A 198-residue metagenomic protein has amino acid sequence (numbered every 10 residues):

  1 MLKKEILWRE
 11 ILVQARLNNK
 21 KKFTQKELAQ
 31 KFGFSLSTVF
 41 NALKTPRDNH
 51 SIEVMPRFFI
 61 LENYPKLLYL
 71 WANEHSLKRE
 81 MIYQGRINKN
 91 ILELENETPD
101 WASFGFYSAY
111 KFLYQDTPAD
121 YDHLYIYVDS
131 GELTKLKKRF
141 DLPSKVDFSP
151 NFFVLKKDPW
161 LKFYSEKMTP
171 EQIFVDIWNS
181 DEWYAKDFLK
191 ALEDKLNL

Functional and structural regions predicted by a protein language model:
M1-E5, T24, R57-L77: Short, cationic-aromatic polyanion-contact patches
M1-K21: Short helix->loop/beta-hairpin flanking segments within DNA-binding domains
A15-N18, L43, N49-H50: Short, basic/aromatic recognition patches that contact phosphate-bearing ligands
T24, F34-A42: Short coil turns linking two alpha-helices in DNA-binding domains
K26-Q30: Alpha-helical residues within the helix-turn-helix
R47-R57: A short, conserved structural fragment
K78-K156: Short gly/ser-rich loop at a beta-strand->alpha-helix junction or flexible surface loop bordering the NTP-binding
K138-L198: Hydrophobic alpha-helical interaction segments
